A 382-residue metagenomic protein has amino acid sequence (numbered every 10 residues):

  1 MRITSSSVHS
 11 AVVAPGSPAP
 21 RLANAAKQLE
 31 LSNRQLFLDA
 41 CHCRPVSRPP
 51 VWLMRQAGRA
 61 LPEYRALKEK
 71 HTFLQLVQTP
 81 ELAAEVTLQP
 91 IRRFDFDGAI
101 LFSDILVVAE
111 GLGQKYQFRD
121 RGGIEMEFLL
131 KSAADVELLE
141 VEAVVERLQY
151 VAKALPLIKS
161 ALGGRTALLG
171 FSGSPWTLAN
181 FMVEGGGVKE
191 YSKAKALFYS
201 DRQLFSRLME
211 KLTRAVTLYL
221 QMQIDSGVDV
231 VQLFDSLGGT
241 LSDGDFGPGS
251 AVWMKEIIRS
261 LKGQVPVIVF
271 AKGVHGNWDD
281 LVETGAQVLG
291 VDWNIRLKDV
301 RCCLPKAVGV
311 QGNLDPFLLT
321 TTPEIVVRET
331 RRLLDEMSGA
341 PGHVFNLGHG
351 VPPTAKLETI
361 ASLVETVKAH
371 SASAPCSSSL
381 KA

Functional and structural regions predicted by a protein language model:
R2-F118, I124, L157, E256 (+4 more regions): N-terminal basic, low-complexity leaders that serve as flexible interaction/assembly modules and, when applicable, as
H9, L29-E30, E137, R207 (+1 more regions): Iron-associated oxidoreductase/ferritin-like identity signal
L31, P80-E81, V145-L148, S206: Generic detection of long, well-ordered alpha-helical segments
C43-L76, I105, E110-D120, M126-S132 (+3 more regions): N-terminal small/glycine-rich loop or linker at the start of catalytic domains across soluble metabolic enzymes
I100-D120, L130, E137-V144, G227-G247 (+1 more regions): Glycine-rich, proline-tolerant flexible connector loops at the mouths of alpha/beta enzymes
R121-S160: A gly/proline- and charged-residue-enriched helix-loop-helix capping module
R147-A382: Active-site loop segments of alpha/beta catalytic cores
